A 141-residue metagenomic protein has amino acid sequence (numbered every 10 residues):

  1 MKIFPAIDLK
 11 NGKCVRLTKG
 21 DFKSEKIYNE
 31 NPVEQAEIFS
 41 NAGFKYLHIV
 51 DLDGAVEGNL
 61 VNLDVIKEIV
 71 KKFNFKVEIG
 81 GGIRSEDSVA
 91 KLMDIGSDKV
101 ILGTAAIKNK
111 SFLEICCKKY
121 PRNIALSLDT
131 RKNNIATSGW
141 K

Functional and structural regions predicted by a protein language model:
I3-L9, L47-I49, F75-G81, V100-L102 (+1 more regions): Hydrophobic faces of well-ordered beta-strands that scaffold small-molecule active sites in alpha/beta enzyme cores
G12-K23, S97-K141: Conserved anion-binding
Y28-S40, R84-A90: Short, acidic/polar
Q35-V50, I95: Catalytic domains of carbohydrate-active enzymes, especially glycoside hydrolases
E37, K67, A90-M93, E114: Alpha-helical segments flanking ligand/cofactor-binding loops in enzyme cores
Y46-D64, T104: Glycine-rich, proline-tolerant flexible connector loops at the mouths of alpha/beta enzymes
V56-E78, E114-D129: Alpha-helix-loop-beta-strand connector modules within alpha/beta enzyme cores
K72-F73, V77-V100: Catalytic cores of alpha/beta
